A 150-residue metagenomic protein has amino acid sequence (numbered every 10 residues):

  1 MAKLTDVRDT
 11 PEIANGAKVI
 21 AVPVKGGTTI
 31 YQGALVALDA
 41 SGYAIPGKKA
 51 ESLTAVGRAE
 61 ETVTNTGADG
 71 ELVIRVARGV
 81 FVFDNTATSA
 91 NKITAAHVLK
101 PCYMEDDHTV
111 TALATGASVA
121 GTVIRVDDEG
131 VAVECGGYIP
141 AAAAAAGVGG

Functional and structural regions predicted by a protein language model:
M1-G150: Surface-exposed, low-hydrophobicity beta-strand/loop segments enriched in small/polar/acidic residues
